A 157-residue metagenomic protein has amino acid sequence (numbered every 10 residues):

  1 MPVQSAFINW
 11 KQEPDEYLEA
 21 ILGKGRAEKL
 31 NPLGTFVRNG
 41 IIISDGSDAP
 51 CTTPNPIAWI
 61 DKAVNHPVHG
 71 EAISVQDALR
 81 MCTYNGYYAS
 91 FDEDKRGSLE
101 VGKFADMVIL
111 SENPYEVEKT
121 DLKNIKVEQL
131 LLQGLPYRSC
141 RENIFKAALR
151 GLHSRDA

Functional and structural regions predicted by a protein language model:
M1-E116, T120, I125-Q133: His/Asp/Glu-enriched, well-ordered alpha-helical/loop segment that forms or immediately abuts the divalent-metal
Y137-L152: Glycine- and charge-enriched low-complexity intrinsically disordered segments
